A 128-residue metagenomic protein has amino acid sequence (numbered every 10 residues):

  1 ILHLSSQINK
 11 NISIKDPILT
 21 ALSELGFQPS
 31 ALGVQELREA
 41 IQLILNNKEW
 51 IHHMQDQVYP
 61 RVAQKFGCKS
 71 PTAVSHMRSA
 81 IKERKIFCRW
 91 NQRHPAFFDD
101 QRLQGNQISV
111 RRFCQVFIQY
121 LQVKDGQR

Functional and structural regions predicted by a protein language model:
I1-S13: Acidic, serine/proline-rich, intrinsically disordered low-complexity segments
N11-C68, I81, K85: C-terminal output/effector regions of signal-responsive regulators
Q55-V58, Q64-F66, S75-R78, K82-R128: C-terminal engagement/docking regions of AAA+ P-loop ATPases
P71: Recognition helix of helix-turn-helix DNA-binding domains
